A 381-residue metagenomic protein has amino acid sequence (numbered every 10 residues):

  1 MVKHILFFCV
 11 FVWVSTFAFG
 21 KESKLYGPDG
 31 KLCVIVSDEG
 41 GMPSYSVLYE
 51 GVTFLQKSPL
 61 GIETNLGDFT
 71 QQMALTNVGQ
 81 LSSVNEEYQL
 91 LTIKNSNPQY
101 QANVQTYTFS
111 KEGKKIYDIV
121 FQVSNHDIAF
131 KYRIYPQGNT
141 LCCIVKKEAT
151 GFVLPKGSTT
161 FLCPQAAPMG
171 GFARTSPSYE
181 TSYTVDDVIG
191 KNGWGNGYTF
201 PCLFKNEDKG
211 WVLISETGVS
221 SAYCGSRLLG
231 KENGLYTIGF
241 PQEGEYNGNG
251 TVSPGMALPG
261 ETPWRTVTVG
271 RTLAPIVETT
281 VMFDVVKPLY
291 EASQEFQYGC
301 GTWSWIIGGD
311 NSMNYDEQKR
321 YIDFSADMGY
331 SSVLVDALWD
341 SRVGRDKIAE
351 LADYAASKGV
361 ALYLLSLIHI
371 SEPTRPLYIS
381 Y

Functional and structural regions predicted by a protein language model:
M1-E22: Bacterial Sec-dependent N-terminal signal peptides
E22-E278, M282: N-terminal accessory beta-strand-rich subdomains and adjacent acidic, glycine-rich linkers that precede catalytic cores
A257-F324, M328, S332: An acidic-aromatic substrate-binding cleft motif
W305-I307, L338-D340, L365-L367: Active-site beta-loop-alpha junctions enriched in small/polar residues
D310-M313, A337-D346, S371: Acidic-and-aromatic substrate-binding clefts and catalytic sites of carbohydrate-active enzymes
I348-L364: Alpha-helix-loop-beta-strand connector modules within alpha/beta enzyme cores
I368-Y381: Single conserved hydrophobic/aromatic residue that forms the stacking wall/gate of nucleotide- or nucleobase-binding
